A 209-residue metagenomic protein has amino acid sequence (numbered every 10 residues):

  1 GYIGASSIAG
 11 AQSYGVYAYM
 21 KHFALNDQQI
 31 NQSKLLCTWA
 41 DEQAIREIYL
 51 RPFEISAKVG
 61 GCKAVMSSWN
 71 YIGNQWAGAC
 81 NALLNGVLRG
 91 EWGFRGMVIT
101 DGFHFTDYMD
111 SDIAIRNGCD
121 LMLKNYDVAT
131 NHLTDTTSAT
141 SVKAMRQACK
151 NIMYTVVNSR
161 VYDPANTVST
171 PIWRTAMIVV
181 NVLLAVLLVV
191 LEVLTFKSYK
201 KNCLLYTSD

Functional and structural regions predicted by a protein language model:
G1-S208: Glycoside hydrolase catalytic-domain context in secreted enzymes
